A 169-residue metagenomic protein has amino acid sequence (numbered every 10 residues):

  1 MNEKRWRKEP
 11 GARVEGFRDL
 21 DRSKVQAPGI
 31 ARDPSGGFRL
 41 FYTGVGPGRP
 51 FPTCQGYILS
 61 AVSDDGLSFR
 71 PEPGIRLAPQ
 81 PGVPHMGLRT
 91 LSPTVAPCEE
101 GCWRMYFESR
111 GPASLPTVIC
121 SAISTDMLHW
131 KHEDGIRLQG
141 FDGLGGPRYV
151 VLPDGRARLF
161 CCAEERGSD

Functional and structural regions predicted by a protein language model:
M1-L88, S92, A96-G146, V150-D169: Beta-rich carbohydrate-recognition and catalytic domains
